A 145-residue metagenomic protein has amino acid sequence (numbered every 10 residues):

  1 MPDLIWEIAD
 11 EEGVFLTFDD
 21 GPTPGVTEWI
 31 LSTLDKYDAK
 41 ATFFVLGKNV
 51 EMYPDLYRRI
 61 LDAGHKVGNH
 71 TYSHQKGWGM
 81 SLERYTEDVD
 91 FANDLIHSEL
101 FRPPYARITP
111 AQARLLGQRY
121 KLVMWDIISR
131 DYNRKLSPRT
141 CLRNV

Functional and structural regions predicted by a protein language model:
M1-K76, R84, H97-S98: Active-site beta->alpha N-cap acidic-glycine motif
M1-L4, T27-E28, N49-D62, P103-A113 (+1 more regions): Alpha-helical scaffolding within the catalytic cores of extracellular/periplasmic polymer-degrading hydrolases
T42, G68, R102-P104, M124-W125: Short, conserved beta-strand edge motifs with alternating hydrophobic and charged residues
S73-H97, R107-V145: Alpha-helical scaffold elements lining the catalytic groove of polysaccharide deacetylases
